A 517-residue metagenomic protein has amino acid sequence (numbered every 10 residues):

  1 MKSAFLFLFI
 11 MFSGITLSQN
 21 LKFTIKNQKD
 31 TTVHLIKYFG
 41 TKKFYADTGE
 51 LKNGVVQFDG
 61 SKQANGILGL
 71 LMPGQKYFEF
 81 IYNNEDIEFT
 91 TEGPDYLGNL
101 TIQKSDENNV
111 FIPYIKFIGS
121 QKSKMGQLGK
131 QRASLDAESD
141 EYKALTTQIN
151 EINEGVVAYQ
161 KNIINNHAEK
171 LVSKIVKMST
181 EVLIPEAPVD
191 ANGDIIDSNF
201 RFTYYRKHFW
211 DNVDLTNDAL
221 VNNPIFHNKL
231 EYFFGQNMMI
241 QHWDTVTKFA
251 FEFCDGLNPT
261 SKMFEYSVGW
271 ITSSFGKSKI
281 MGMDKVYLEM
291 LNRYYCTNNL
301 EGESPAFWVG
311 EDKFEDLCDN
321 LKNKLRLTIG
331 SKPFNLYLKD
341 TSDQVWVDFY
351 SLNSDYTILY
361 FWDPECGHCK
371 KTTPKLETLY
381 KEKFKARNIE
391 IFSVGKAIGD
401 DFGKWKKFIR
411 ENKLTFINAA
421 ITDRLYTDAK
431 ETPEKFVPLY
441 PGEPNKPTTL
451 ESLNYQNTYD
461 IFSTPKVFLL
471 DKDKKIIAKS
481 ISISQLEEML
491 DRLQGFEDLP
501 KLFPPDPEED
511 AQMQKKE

Functional and structural regions predicted by a protein language model:
M1-T24, K479, E497, K516-E517: Bacterial Sec-dependent N-terminal signal peptides
Q19-A168, I175-S179, L183-N212, T216: A non-transmembrane, solvent-exposed segment enriched in polar/low-complexity residues
N65, V176, L414-I417, Y459-F468: Structural micro-motif
F307-F349, P441-N445, E488-D491, G495-F496 (+1 more regions): N-terminal "domain-start" segment that seeds a small globular fold
Y337-T357, K381, Q456: A short beta-strand-turn-helix
W346-L376, E390-F392: Short active-site neighborhood of thiol/selenol oxidoreductases, capturing the structured segment around
K371-N412, A420-P433, E451-N454: Structural microenvironment flanking redox-active thiols in thiol-disulfide oxidoreductases
D428-R492: Thiol/disulfide oxidoreductase modules built on the thioredoxin-like
